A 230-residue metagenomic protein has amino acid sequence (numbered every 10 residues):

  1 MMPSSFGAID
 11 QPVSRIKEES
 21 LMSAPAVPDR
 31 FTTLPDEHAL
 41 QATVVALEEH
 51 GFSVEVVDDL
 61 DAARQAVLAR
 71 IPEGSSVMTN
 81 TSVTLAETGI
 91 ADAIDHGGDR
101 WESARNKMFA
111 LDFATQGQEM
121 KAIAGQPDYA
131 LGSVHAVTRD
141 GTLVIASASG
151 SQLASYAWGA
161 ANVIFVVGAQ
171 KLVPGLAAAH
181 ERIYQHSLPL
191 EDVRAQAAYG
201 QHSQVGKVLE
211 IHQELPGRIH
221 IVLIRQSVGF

Functional and structural regions predicted by a protein language model:
M1-E19: N-terminal amphipathic/basic-hydrophobic helices that include classical n-h-c signal peptides and signal-anchor
F6, S23-T32, G51-V57, T79-T84 (+2 more regions): Phosphate-binding glycine-rich loops and adjacent basic patches that engage nucleotide phosphates, nucleic-acid
R15-P25, G74, A104-F113, V167: Short N-terminal helix-initiation segments at or just after the protein's N-terminus
R15-V45: Short, compositionally biased "basic patch" segments
P25, I71, G159: Catalytic cofactor-binding cores of redox enzymes
R30-F31, S53, N106-F109, V163-Q170: Flexible, glycine/proline-enriched loop segments at strand-loop-helix junctions that form or flank small-ligand binding
D36-K121, Q126-L131: N-terminal active-site beta-alpha-beta segment that forms phosphate/nucleotide-binding and substrate-recognition loops
A124-F230: Conserved phosphate- and dinucleotide-binding cores of soluble alpha/beta proteins, encompassing both enzyme active
